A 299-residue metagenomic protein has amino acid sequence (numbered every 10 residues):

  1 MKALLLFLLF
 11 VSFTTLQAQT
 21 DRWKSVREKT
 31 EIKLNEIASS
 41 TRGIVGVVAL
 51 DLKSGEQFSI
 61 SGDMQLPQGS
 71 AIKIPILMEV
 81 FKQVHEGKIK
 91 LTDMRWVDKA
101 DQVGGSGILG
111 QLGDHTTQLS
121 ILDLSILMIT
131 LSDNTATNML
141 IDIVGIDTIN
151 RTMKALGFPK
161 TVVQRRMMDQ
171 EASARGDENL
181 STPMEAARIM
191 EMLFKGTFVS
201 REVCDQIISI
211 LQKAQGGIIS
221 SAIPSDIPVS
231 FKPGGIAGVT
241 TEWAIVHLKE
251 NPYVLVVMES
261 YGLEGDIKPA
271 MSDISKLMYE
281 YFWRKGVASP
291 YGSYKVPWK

Functional and structural regions predicted by a protein language model:
M1-D21: Bacterial Sec-dependent N-terminal signal peptides
Q19-M64: Beta-lactamase-like hydrolase cores
T20-I37, I143, R188-G217, P224 (+2 more regions): Structured C-terminal helix/loop/strand segments within mature extracytoplasmic catalytic/sensor domains
S40-I44, K53, S61-D63, P67-A71 (+6 more regions): Extracytoplasmic
L52, L91-G107, V144-G145, I210 (+1 more regions): Acidic helix-start/capping segments at beta-turn-to-alpha-helix junctions
G55, P67-R95, L255: Active-site SXXK
Q102-N138, I146: Conserved catalytic neighborhood of penicillin-recognizing serine enzymes
T117, N138-M190: Mid-domain, small-residue-enriched loop/turn segments at the edges of structured enzyme/sensor domains
